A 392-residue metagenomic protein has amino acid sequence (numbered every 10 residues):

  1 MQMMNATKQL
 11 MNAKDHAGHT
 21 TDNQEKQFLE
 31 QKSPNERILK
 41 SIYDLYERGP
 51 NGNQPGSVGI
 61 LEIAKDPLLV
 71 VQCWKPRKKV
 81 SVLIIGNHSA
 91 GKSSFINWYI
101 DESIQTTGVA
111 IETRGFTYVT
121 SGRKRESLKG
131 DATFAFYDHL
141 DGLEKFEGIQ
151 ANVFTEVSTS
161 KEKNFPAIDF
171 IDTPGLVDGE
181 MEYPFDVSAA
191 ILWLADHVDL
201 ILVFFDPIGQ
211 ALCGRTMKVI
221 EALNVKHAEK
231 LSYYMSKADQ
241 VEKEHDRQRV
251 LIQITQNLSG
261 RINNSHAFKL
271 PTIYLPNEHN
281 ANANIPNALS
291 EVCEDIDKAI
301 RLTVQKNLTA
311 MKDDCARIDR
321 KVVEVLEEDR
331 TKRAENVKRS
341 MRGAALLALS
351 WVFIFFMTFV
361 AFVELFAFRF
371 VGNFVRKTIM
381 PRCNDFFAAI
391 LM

Functional and structural regions predicted by a protein language model:
Q2-T173: Conserved G1/Walker A P-loop phosphate-binding module
F28-K32, V71, K75, H88 (+7 more regions): Amphipathic alpha-helical protein-protein interaction segments
Y43, I96-I100, T120, L192-D196 (+5 more regions): Amphipathic alpha-helical interaction motifs in eukaryotic regulatory proteins
S81-L83, T117-T120, D169, V203 (+2 more regions): Beta-strand cores of modular interaction/reader domains in eukaryotic scaffold and signaling proteins, especially PDZ
S89-A90, R123-R125, G175-L176, I208-Q210 (+2 more regions): Conserved beta-strand elements of beta-rich interaction domains across eukaryotes, especially beta-propellers
D141-H266: Conserved C-terminal guanine-recognition region of P-loop GTPase G domains, centered on the G4
A228-F370: C-terminal end of P-loop GTPase domains and the immediately downstream helical coupling element
V363-L391: Interhelical loop segments of eukaryotic multi-pass membrane proteins
